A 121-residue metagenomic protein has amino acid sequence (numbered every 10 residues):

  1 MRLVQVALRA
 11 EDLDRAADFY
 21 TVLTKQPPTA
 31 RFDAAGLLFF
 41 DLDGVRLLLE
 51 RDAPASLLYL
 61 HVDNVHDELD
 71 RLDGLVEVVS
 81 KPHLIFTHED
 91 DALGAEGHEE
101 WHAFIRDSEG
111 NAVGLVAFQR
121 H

Functional and structural regions predicted by a protein language model:
M1-D14, S56-L58, A117-H121: N-terminal beta-strand motif that seeds the catalytic metal site of vicinal oxygen chelate
M1-R2, R51-A55, E96-G97: Short glycine-enriched loop/turn motifs at secondary-structure junctions
A7, P27-F32, K81-H83: Conserved catalytic-core motifs of GNAT/GCN5-like acyltransferases
D14-R15, T21, D63, L115: Hydrophobic/basic alpha-helical segments enriched in Actinobacteria
A16-L23, L72, G110: Conserved active-site tyrosine of GNAT-family acetyltransferases
V22-T29, V76-E77: Conserved acetyl-CoA-binding loop of GNAT-fold acetyltransferases
P27-D63, A112-F118: Conserved short beta-strand elements that form part of the metal-binding/catalytic scaffold of enzyme active sites
L60-A112, Q119-H121: Vicinal oxygen chelate
